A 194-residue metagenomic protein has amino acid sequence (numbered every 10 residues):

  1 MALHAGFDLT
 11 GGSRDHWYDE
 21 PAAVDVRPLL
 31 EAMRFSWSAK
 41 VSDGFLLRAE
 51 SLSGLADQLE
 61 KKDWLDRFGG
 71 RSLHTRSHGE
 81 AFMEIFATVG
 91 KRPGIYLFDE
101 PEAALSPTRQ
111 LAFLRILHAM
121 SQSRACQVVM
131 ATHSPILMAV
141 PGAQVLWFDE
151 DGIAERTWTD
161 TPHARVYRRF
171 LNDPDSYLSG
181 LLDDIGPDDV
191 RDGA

Functional and structural regions predicted by a protein language model:
M1, R76-E100, T108-M120: GG-anchored amphipathic helix commonly corresponding to the ABC/SMC/Rad50 NBD signature/C-loop
M1-H16: Phosphate-binding glycine-rich loops of NTP-binding sites
A23-V24, G70-S72, R115-Q122: Catalytic phosphate/metal-binding cores of nucleic-acid and nucleotide-processing enzymes, i.e., regions that mediate
V24-G94: ABC-family P-loop ATPase nucleotide-binding domains
L46-L47, L97-D99, Q127-T132: Structural recognition of the conserved hydrophobic beta-strand(s) that form the central parallel beta-sheet of P-loop
T108-V129, H133-A194: C-terminal lobe/lid and adjacent interdomain/linker elements of RecA-like ASCE P-loop ATPase modules
